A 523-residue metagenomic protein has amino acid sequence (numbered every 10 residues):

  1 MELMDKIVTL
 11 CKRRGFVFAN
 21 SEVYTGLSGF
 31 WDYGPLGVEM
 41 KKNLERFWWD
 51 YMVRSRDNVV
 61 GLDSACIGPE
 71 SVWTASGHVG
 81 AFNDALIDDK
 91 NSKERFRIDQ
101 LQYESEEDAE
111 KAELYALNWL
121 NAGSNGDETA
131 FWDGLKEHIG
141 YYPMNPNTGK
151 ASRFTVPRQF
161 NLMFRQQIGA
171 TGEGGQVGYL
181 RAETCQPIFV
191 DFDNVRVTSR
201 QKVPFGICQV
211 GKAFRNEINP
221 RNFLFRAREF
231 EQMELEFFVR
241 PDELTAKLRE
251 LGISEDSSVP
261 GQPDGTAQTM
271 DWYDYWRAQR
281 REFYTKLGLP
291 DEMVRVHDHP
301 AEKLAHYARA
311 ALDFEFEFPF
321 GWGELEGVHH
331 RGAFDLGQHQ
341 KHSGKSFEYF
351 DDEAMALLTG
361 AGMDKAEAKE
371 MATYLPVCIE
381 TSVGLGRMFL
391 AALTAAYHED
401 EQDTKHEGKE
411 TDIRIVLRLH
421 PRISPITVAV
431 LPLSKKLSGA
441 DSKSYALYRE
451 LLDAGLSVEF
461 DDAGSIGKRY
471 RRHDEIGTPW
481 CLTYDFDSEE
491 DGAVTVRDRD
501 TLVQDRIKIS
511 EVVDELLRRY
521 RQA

Functional and structural regions predicted by a protein language model:
M1-A523: NTP/phosphate- and nucleic-acid-binding module
